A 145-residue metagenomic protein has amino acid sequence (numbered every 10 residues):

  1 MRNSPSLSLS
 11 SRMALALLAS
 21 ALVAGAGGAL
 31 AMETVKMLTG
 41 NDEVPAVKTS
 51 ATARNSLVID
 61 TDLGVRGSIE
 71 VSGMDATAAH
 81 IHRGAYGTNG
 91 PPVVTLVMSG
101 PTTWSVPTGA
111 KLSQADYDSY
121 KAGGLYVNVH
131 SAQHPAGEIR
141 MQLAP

Functional and structural regions predicted by a protein language model:
R2-P5, L15-A21, G25-A79, R83-P145: Metal-centered catalytic cores of metalloenzymes
S8-R12: N-terminal secretory signal peptides and thylakoid transit peptides that target proteins across membranes
